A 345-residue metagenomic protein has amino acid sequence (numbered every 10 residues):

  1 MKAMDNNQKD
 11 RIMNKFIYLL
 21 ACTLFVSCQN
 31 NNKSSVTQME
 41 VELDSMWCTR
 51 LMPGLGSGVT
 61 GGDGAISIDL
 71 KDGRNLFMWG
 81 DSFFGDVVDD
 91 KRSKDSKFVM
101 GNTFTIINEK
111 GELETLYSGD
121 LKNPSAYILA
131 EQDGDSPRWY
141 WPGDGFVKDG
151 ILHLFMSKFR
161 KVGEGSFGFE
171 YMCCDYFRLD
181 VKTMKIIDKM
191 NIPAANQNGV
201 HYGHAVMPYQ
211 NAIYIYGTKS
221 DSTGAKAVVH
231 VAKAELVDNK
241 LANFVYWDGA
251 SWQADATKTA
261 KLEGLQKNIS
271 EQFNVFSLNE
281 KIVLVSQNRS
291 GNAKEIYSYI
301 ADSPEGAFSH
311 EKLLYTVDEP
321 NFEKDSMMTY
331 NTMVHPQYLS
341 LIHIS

Functional and structural regions predicted by a protein language model:
V26-S27: C-terminal motif of bacterial Sec signal peptides marking the signal peptidase cleavage site
S34-W141, S157: N-terminal regions that are enriched for targeting/export leaders and immediately downstream pro/stem segments
D63-L70, D135-K148, V200-N211, I269-L278 (+1 more regions): Structural signature of eukaryotic scaffold interfaces centered on beta-propeller domains
R92-E109, G168-K182, V228-L236, Y297-S303: Beta-propeller blade signature
D144-E235: Long, hydrophobic, well-ordered secondary-structure blocks that form the structural core and pocket-lining surfaces
G203, M207-D302, T316: Active-site cradle of extracellular carbohydrate-active enzymes
S309-Q337: Conserved blade-ending motifs and adjacent loop-strand segments that build the rim/top face of beta-propeller domains
I342-I344: Conserved small/polar residues in nucleotide/adenosyl-binding loops
